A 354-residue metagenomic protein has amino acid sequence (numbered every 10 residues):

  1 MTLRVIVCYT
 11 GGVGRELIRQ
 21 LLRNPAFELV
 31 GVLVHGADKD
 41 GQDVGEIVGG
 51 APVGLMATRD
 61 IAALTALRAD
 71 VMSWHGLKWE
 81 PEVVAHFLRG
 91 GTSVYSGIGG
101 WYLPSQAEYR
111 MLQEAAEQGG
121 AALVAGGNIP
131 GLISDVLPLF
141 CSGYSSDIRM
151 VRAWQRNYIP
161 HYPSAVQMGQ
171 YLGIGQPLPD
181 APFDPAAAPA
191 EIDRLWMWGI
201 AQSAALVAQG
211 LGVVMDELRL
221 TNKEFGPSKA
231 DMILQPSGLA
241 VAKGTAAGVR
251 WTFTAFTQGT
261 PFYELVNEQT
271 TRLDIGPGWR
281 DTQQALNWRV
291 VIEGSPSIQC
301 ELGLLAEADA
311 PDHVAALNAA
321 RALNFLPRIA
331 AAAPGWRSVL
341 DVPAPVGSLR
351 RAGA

Functional and structural regions predicted by a protein language model:
M1-R89, G212: N-terminal glycine-/serine-/threonine-rich beta1-alpha1-beta2 phosphate-ribose binding loop of Rossmann-like
C8, G12, E16, R59 (+9 more regions): Conserved active-site and cofactor/substrate-binding residues in soluble primary-metabolism enzymes
G11-V13, W101-S105, G127-S134, Y158: Gly/Ser/Thr-rich loops at beta-strand to alpha-helix junctions that form or flank small-molecule/cofactor-binding
H35-D38, I129-G131, W154-H161, Q170 (+5 more regions): Glycine-rich beta-alpha junction loops
S93-Y95: A short hydrophobic/small-residue beta-strand
G99-A122: Rossmann-fold NAD(P)-binding glycine/threonine-rich loop
N128, I133-T221: Conserved anion/nucleotide-ligand pocket segment
L234-A354: C-terminal active-site/capping subdomain that shapes the small-molecule cofactor and substrate pocket of enzyme
